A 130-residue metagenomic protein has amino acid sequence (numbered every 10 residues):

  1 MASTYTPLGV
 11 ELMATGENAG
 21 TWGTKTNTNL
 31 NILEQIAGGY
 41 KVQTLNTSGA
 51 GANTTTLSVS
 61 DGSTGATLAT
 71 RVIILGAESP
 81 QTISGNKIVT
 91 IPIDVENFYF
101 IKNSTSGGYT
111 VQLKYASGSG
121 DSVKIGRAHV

Functional and structural regions predicted by a protein language model:
A2-G9, E17-V111: Exposed extracellular interaction/assembly regions and N-terminal maturation sites
K87-V89, G120-K124: Parallel beta-helix/beta-solenoid repeats that form elongated, surface-exposed shafts/blades used for receptor binding
S106, G118-G120: Intrinsically disordered, low-complexity serine/threonine-rich repeat tracts
Q112-G118: Short, structured beta-strand/loop micro-motifs enriched in basic residues and often containing a Trp
A128-V130: Conserved small/polar residues in nucleotide/adenosyl-binding loops
